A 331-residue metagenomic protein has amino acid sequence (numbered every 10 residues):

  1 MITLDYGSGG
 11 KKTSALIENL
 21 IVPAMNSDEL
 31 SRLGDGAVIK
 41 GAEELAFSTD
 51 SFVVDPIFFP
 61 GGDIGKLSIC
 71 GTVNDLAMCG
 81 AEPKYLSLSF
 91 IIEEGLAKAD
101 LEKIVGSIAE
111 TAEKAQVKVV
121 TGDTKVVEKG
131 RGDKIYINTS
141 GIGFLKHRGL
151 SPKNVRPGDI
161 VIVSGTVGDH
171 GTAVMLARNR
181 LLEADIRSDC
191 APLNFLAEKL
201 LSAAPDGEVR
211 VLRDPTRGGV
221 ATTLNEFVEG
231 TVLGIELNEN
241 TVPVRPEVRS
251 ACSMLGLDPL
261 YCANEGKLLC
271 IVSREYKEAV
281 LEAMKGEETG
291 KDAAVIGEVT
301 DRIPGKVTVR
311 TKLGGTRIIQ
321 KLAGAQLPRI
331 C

Functional and structural regions predicted by a protein language model:
T3, K11-V163, L182-E183: Glycine-rich phosphate/pyrophosphate-binding loop regions near the starts of catalytic domains
N26, E93-G95, R187-N264: Active-site-proximal betaalpha loop/short-helix elements that scaffold phosphoryl/nucleotidyl transfer chemistry
L33-G34, C262-K267: Short Gly/Ser/Thr- and Asp/Glu-enriched loop/turn motifs at secondary-structure junctions
T72, I108, L224, V248 (+1 more regions): Aromatic/hydrophobic pocket-lining residues that form π-stacking "cages" and hydrophobic walls in ligand
F144-P192, V309-R310, R329-C331: Phosphate/diphosphate-binding glycine-rich loops and adjacent basic-rich segments that engage nucleotide
V272-E278: Helix N-cap motif at beta-to-alpha junctions
A279-T289: Short amphipathic alpha-helices in soluble, non-transmembrane regions that often serve as interface/regulatory elements
E287-C331: Acidic, Ser/Thr/Pro-rich beta/coil linker or hinge segments at domain junctions
